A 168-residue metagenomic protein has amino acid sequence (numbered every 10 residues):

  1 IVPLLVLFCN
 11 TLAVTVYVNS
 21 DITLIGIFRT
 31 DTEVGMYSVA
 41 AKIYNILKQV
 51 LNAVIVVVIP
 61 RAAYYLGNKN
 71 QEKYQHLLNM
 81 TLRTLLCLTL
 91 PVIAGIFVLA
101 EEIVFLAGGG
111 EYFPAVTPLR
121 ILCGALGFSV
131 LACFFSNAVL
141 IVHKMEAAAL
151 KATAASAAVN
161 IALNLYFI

Functional and structural regions predicted by a protein language model:
I1-N10, E72-Q75, N79, A115: N-terminal membrane topogenesis motif
I1-Y64, A125, S129, C133: Transmembrane helical elements of multi-pass membrane transporters/channels
L4, F8, V39-K42, I46 (+6 more regions): Residues within membrane-spanning alpha-helices of integral membrane proteins, especially the hydrophobic core/packing
N10, V14, V18, A41 (+3 more regions): Short runs within selected transmembrane alpha-helices of multi-pass transporters and secretion channels
T23, I27, R61, E102 (+3 more regions): Membrane-interface helix caps of multi-pass small-molecule transporters
T32-G35, N79, F113-V116, E146-A147: Residues that define the loop-to-transmembrane-helix transition and helix capping in multi-pass membrane transporters
A40, Y44-L82, T89, S136-V142: Helix-loop junctions and terminal segments of transmembrane helices in multi-pass membrane transport/translocation
Q75-L131, I161-Y166: Alpha-helical transmembrane segments of multi-pass membrane transport and lipid-handling proteins
